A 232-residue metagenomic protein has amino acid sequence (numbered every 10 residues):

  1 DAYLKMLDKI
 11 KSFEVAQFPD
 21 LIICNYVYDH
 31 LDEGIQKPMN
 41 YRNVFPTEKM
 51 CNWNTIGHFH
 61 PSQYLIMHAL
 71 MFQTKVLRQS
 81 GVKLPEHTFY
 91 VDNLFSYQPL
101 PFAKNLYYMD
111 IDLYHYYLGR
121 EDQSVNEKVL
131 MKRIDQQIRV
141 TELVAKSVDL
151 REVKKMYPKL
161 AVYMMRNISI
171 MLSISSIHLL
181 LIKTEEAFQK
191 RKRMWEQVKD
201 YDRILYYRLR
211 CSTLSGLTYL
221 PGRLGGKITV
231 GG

Functional and structural regions predicted by a protein language model:
D1-Y107, Y114, L118-M131: Donor-binding/catalytic cores of nucleotide-activated saccharide and glycerol-phosphate transferases/polymerases
L4, L84, L150-K159, I182: Inter-helical turn/loop segments and adjacent helix faces that build the functional surface of alpha-helical bundle
K5-K9, Q98, R139, L143 (+2 more regions): Alpha-helical elements of Rossmann-like donor-binding domains used by nucleotide-donor carbohydrate transfer enzymes
L106-L118, R133-E142, R166-I168: A glycine-rich, aromatic-flanked flexible loop/lid motif
I138-V162, D200-L205: C-terminal, non-catalytic tails of nucleotide-sugar-dependent glycosyltransferases
P158-R166, F188-K192: Short, charged, amphipathic alpha-helical segments
V162-H178: Amphipathic alpha-helical repeat scaffolds of TPR domains
L180-G232: Membrane-interface aromatic/basic loop that binds lipid-linked glycans or pyrophosphate carriers, typified by
